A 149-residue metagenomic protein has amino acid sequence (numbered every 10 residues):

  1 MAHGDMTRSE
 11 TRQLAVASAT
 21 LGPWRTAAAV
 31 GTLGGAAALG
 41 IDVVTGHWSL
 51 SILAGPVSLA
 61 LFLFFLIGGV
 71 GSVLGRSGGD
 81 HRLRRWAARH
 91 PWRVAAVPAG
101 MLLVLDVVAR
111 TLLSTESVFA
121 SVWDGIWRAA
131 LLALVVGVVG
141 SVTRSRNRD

Functional and structural regions predicted by a protein language model:
A2-D149: Juxtamembrane/disordered regions of integral membrane proteins
